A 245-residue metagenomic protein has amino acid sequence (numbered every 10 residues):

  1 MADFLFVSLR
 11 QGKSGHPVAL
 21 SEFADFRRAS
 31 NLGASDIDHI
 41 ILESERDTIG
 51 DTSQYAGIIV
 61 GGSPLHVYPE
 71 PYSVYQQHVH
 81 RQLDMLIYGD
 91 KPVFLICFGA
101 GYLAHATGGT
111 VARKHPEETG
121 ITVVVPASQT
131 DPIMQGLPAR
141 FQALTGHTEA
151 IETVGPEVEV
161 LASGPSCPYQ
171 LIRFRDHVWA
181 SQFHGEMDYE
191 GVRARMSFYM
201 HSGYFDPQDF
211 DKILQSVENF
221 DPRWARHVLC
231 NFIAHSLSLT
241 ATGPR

Functional and structural regions predicted by a protein language model:
M1-Y75, R81-G89, Q208-R245: N-terminal beta1-alpha1 cap of cysteine-dependent amidohydrolase-like domains
L5-V7, I40-L42, I59, F94 (+3 more regions): Hydrophobic/aromatic beta-strand patches that form the interior of the parallel beta-sheet core in alpha/beta enzyme
H16-P17, P69-P71, A104-A106, G155 (+2 more regions): Short glycine-/acidic-enriched loop or helix-start segments at secondary-structure transitions that form or flank
E22-F23, V74-H78, V111-A112, A162 (+1 more regions): Glycine-rich, phosphate-binding/catalytic loops in enzymes
S63-P64, A100, T148, G185: Active-site metal-binding loops of divalent metal-dependent hydrolases
P64-S128: Cysteine-nucleophile active-site neighborhood
T107-E190: Pocket-forming structural segment of enzyme catalytic cores
E159, C167-R245: C-terminal and late-domain segments of enzyme folds
